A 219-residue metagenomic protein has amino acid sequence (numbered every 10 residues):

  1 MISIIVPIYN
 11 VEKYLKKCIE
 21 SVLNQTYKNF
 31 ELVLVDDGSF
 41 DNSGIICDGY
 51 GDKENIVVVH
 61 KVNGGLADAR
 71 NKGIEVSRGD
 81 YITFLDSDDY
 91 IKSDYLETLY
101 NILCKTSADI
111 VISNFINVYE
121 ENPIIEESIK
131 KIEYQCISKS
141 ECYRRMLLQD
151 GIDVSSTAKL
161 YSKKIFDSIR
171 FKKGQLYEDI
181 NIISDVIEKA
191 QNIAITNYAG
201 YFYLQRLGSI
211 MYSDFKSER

Functional and structural regions predicted by a protein language model:
M1-S3, S21, E31, N181: Cell-envelope/extracellular polymer assembly enzymes that use nucleotide-activated donors
S3-V6, V33-L34, H60: Short hydrophobic beta-strand elements that form part of the catalytic alpha/beta core underpinning NDP-sugar/donor
N10-N24: Short, well-formed alpha-helical segments that are part of the catalytic scaffolds of diverse glycosyltransferases
K16, D41-G49, Y90, D94: Acidic helix N-cap motif at the loop->helix transition within catalytic regions of sugar-transfer enzymes
S21, K28, D36-I45, V62: A conserved acidic beta->alpha catalytic loop
K61-S77: Glycine-rich, basic loop-to-helix element that forms the pyrophosphate-binding segment of sugar-nucleotide handling
L66, S87-A194, L204-E218: Donor-binding/catalytic cores of nucleotide-activated saccharide and glycerol-phosphate transferases/polymerases
I82: Short aromatic/hydrophobic "clamp" motif used to bind/position activated sugar donors
